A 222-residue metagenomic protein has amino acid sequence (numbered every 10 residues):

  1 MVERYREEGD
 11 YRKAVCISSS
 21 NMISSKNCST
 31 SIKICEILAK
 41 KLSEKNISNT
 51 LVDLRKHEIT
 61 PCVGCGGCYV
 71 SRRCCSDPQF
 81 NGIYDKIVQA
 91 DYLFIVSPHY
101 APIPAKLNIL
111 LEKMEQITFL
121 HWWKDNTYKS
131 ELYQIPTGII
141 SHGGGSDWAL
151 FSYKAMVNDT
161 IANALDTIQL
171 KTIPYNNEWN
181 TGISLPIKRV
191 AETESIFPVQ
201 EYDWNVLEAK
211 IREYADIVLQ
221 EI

Functional and structural regions predicted by a protein language model:
M1-R12, I161-I222: Glycine-rich phosphate/pyrophosphate-binding loop and the adjoining helix
V2-K45: N-terminal beta1-alpha1 ligand-phosphate binding loop
I17-S19, V52, I140-S141: Short hydrophobic segments within beta-strands
I23-S29, W148-M156, T193-F197: Short, flexible/disordered intra-domain loops and linkers
I47-H57, T172-N177: A short beta-strand-loop structural module common to alpha/beta enzyme folds
H57-Y84: Cysteine-cluster motifs in flexible loop/terminal segments that predominantly coordinate metals
C75-D166: Helix-loop-strand module that forms the ligand-binding subsite of alpha/beta enzymes
